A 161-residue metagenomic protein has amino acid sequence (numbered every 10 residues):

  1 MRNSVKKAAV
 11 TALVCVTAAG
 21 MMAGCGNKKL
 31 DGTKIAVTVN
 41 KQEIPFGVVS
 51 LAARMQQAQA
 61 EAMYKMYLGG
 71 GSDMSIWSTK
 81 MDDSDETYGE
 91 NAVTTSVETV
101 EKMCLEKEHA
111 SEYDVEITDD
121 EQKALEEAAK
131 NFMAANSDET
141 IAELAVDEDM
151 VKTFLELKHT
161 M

Functional and structural regions predicted by a protein language model:
R2-A12: Bacterial N-terminal signal peptides that target proteins for export
C15-A19: Alpha-helical transmembrane segments
G20-G24: C-terminal motif of bacterial Sec signal peptides marking the signal peptidase cleavage site
K28-L155: N-terminal targeting/tethering segments
